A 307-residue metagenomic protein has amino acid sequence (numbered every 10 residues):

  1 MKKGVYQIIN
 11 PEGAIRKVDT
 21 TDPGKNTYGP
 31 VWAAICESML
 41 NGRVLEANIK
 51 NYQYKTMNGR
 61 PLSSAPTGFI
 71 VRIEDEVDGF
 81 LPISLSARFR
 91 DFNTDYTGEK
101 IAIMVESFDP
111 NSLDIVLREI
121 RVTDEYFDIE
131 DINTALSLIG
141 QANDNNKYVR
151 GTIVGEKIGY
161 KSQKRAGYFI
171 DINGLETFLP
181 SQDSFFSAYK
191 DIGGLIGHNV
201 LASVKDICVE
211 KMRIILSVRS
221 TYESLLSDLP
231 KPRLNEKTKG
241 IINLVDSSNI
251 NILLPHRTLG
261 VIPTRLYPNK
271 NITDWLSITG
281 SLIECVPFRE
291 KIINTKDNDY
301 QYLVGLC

Functional and structural regions predicted by a protein language model:
M1-C307: Single-stranded RNA-binding regions, centering on S1/OB-family and related RNA-binding modules
